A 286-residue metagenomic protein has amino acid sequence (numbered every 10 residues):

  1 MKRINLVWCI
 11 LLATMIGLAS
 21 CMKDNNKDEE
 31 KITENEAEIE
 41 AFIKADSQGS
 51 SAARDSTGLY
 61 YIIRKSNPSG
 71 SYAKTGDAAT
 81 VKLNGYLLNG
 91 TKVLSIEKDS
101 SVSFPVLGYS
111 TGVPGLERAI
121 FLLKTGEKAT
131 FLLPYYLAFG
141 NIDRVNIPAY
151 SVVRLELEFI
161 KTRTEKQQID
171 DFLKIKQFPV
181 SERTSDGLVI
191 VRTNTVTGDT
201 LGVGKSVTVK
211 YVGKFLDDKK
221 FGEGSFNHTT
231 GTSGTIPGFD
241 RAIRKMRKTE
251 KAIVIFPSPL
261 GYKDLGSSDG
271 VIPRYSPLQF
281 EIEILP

Functional and structural regions predicted by a protein language model:
M1-C9: Bacterial N-terminal signal peptides that target proteins for export
I4-N5, C21-P286: Cross-family detector of peptidyl-prolyl cis-trans isomerase
I16-S20: C-terminal motif of bacterial Sec signal peptides marking the signal peptidase cleavage site
